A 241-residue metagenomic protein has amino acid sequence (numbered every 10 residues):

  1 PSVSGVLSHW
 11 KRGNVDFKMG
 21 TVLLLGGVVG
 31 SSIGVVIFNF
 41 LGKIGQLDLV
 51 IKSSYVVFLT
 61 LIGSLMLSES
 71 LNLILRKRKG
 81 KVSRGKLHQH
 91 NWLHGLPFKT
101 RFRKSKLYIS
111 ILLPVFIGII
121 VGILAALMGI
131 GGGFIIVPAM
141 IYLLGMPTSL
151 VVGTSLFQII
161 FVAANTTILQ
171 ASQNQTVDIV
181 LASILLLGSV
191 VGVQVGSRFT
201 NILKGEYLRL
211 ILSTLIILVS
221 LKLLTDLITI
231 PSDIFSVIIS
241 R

Functional and structural regions predicted by a protein language model:
P1-G5: Central hydrophobic cores of alpha-helical transmembrane segments in multi-pass inner-membrane proteins across all
W10-I120, Y142, Q173-R241: Juxtamembrane transmembrane-helix boundary motif
D16-V22, G145-L156: Membrane-interface alpha-helices at helix entry/exit sites of multi-pass transporters
G118-G129: Transmembrane alpha-helix interface/packing and boundary motifs in multi-pass membrane proteins, characterized by
A125, I135-L150, L169: Interfacial segments of multi-pass membrane proteins
F134-I135, I184: Hydrophobic alpha-helical transmembrane segments of integral membrane proteins, especially lipid-exposed positions
I136-V137, T154, G196: Interfacial helix-capping/hinge residues at the ends of transmembrane alpha-helices
L156-T167, A182-G188: A small-residue-rich subset of transmembrane alpha-helices
